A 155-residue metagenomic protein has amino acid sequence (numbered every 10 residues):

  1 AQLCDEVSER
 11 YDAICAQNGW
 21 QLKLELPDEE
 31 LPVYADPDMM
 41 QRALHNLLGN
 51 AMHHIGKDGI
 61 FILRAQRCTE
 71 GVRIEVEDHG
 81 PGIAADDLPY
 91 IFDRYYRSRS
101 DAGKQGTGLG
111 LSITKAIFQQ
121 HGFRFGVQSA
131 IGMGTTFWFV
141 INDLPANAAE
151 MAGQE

Functional and structural regions predicted by a protein language model:
A16, Q21-L31: Conserved catalytic submotifs in the C-terminal HATPase_c
M40-Q41: A residue-level detector for a conserved hydrophobic packing site within the catalytic ATP-binding domain
A51-M52: Short helix-loop "hinge" at the ATP-lid/N-box region of the Bergerat-fold HATPase_c
D58-E70: Short beta-strand/loop element within the Bergerat-fold HATPase_c
D78: Acidic ATP/Mg2+-coordinating residue in the GHKL
I83-Y95: Short conserved segment of the HATPase_c
G122-Q128: Glycine-rich ATP-binding loops of the HATPase_c
